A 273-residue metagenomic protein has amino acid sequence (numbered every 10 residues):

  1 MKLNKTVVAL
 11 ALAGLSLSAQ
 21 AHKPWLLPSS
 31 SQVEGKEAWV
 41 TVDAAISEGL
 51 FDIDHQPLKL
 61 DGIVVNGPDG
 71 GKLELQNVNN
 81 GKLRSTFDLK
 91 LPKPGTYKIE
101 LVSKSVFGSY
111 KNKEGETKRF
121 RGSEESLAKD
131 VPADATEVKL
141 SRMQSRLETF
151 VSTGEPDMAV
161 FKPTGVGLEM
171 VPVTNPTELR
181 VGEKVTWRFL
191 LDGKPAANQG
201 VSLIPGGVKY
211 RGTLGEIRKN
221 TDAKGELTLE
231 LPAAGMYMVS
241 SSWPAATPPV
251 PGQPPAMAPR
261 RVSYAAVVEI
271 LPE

Functional and structural regions predicted by a protein language model:
L15-K23: Sec/Tat signal peptide C-region and signal peptidase I cleavage site
H22-Q76: Start-of-domain marker
H22-V40, R121-V185, L190-A196, G207-R211 (+2 more regions): Beta-strand-rich domain onsets/edges
Q56-L58, K194-G207: Short, ordered, surface-exposed loop/turn motifs in non-cytosolic proteins
I63-K72, G200-R218: Short amphipathic beta-strand segments in non-cytosolic proteins
G81-S85, G215-G235: Glycine-centered loop-to-beta-strand initiation motif
G95-F107, M236-P244: Short, aromatic- and glycine-rich surface loops/edge beta-strands on solvent-exposed regions
K104-K113, A245-P251: Short acidic/polar inter-strand loop motif in beta-rich domains
